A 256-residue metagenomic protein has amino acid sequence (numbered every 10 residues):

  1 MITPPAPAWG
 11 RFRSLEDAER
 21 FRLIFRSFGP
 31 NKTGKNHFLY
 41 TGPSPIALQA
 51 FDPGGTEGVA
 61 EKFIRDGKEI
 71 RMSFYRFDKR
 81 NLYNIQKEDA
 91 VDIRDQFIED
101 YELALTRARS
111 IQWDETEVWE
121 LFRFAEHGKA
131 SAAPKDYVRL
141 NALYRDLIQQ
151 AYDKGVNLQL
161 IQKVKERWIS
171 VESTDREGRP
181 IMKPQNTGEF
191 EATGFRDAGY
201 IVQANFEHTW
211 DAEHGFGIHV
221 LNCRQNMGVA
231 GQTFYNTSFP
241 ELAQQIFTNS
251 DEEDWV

Functional and structural regions predicted by a protein language model:
M1-R13, D17-L23, E213-V256: C-terminal regions of RecA-like/P-loop NTPase motor modules
A6-W9, L15-T106, I111-W113: Conserved P-loop
N36-Y40, R145-Q149, F195: Short amphipathic alpha-helical segments and helix-helix/interface helices
F51-D52, D114-T116, L160-K165: A short beta-strand-to-loop transition that corresponds to the Sensor-1 phosphate-sensing loop of AAA+ P-loop ATPases
T56, E120, I169: Conserved protein kinase catalytic core
E61, R123-A125, V171-S173: Short amphipathic alpha-helical segments
Y83-K154: Phosphate-binding/switch loop-helix module in NTP-utilizing enzymes
Q149-P240: Phosphate-binding/switch region of NTP-binding enzymes
